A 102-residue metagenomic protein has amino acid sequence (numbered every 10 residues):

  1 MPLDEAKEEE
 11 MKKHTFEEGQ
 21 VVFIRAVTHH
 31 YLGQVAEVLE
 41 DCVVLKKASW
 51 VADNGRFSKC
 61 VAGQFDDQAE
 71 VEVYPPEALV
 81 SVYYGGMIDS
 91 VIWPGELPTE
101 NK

Functional and structural regions predicted by a protein language model:
L3-K102: Conserved RNA-binding domains used in RNP assembly and mRNA/RNA metabolism
